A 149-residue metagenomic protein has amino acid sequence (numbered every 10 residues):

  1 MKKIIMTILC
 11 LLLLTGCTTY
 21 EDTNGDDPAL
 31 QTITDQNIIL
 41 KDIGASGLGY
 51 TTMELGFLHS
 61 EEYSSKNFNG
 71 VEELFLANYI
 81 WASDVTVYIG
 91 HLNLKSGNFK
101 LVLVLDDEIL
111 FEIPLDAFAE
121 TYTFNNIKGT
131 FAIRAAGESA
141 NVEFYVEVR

Functional and structural regions predicted by a protein language model:
M1-I4: Positively charged n-region of N-terminal signal peptides that target proteins for export
L13-G16: C-terminal motif of bacterial Sec signal peptides marking the signal peptidase cleavage site
T19-N78: Transition segment at domain starts
A82, N93-N98, G137-N141: Short proline/glycine-enriched turn/loop motifs at strand-loop junctions of beta-rich domains
V85-Y88, T123-N141: Noncatalytic modules at the cell exterior or secretory-pathway interfaces, chiefly beta-strand-rich lectin/adhesion
K95-F111, V146-V148: Short, surface-exposed beta-strand/strand-loop-strand elements in extracellular ectodomains
F118-Y122: Short strand-edge motifs at loop-to-beta-strand transitions and within beta-strands of extracellular beta-rich domains
S139-R149: Exposed low-complexity, polar/acidic, P/S/T/G-rich flexible segments that act as propeptides, protease-susceptible
